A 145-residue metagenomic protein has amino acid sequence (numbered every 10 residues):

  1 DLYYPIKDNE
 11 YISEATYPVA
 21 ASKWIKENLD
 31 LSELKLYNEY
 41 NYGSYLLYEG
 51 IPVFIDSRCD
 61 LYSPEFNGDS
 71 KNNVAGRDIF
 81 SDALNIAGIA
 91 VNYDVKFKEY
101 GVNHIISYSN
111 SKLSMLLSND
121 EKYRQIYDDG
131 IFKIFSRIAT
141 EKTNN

Functional and structural regions predicted by a protein language model:
L2-N145: Extracytoplasmic
